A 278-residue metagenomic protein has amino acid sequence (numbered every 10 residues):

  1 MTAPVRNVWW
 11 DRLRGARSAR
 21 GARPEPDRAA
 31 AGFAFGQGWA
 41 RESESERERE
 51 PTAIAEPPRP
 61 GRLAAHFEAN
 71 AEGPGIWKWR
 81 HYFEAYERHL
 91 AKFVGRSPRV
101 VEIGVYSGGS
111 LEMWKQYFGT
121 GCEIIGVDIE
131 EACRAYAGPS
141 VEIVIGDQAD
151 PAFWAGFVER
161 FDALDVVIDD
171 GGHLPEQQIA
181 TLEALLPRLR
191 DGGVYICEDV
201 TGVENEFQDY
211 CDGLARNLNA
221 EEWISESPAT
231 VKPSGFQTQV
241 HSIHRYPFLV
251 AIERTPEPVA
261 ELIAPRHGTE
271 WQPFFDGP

Functional and structural regions predicted by a protein language model:
T2-V166, G172-C197, T201-P278: A short alpha-helical cap/connector motif
